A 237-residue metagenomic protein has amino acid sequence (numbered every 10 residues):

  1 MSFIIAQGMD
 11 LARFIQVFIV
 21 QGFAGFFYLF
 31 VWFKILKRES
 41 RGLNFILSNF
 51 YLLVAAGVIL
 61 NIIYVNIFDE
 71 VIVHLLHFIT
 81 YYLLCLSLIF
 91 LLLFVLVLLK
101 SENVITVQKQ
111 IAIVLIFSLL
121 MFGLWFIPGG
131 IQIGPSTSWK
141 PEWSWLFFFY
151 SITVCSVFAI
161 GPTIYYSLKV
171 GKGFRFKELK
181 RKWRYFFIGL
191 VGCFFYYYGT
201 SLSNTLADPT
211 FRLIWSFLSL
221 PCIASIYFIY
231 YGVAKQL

Functional and structural regions predicted by a protein language model:
S2-A6: Short, low-complexity S/T/E/D/G/P-rich linear segments that nucleate or cap local secondary structure
Q7-F23, M121-Y165, R212-W215: Extracellular-loop-to-transmembrane junctions of the mid-late helices
L11-G25, R41-V104, Q108-F122, I152-T153 (+1 more regions): Individual alpha-helical transmembrane segments in multi-pass integral membrane proteins
Q21-I35: N-terminal signal-anchor/start-transfer transmembrane helix
F27-F30, F90, P162-Y166: Transmembrane alpha-helix boundary/anchor motif
I62-V71, W125-S138, Y198-D208: Juxtamembrane "helix-exit" motif on the non-cytosolic side of transmembrane helices
N66-F68, L96-L98, G130-Q132, Y231-L237: A cytosolic-side transmembrane-helix exit/cap motif
V157-L237: C-terminal transmembrane-bundle signature of multipass membrane proteins, characterized by strong activation on
